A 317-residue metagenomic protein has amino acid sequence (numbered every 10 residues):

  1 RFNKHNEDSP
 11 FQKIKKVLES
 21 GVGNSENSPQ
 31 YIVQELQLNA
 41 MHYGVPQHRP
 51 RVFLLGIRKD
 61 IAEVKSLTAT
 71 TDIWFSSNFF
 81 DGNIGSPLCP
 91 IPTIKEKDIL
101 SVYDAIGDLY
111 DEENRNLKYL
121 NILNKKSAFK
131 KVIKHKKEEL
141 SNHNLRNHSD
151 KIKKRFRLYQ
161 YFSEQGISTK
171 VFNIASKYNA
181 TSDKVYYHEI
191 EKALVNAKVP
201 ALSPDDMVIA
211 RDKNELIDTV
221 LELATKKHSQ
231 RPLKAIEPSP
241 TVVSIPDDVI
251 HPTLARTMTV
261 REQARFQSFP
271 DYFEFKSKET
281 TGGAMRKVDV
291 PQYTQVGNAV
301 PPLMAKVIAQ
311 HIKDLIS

Functional and structural regions predicted by a protein language model:
R1-N214: Class I S-adenosyl-L-methionine
I122-S317: C-terminal target-recognition/interaction regions appended to catalytic cores
